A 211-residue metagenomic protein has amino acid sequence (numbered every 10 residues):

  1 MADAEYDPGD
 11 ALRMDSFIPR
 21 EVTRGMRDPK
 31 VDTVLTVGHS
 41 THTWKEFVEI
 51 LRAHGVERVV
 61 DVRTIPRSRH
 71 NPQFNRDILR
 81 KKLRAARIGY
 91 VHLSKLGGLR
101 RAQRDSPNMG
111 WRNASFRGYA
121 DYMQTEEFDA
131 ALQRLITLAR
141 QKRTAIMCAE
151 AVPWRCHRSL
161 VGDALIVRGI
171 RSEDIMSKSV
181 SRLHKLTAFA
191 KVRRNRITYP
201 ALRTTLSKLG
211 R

Functional and structural regions predicted by a protein language model:
A2-R211: Residues lining hydrophobic/aromatic ligand-binding pockets adjacent to catalytic sites
